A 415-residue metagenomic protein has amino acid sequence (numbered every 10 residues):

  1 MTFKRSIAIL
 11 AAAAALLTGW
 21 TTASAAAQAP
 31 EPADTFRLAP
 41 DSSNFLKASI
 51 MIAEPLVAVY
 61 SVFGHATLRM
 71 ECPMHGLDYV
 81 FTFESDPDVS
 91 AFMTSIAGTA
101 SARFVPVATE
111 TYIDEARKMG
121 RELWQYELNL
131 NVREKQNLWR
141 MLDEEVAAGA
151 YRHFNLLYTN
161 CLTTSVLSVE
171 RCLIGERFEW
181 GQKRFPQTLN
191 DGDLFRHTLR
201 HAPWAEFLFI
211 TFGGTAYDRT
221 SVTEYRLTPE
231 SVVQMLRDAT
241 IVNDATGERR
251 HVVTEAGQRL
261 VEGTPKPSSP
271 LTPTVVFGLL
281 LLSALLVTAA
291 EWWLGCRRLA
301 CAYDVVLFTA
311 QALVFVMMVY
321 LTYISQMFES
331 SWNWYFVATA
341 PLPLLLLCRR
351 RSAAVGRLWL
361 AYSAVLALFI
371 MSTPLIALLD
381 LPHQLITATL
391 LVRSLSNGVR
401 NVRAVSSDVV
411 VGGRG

Functional and structural regions predicted by a protein language model:
M1-F3: N-terminal secretory signal peptides that target proteins for export/translocation
L10-G19: Bacterial N-terminal signal peptides
A23-A29: Boundary at the C-terminal end of the N-terminal hydrophobic targeting segment
E31-K47: Short, Gly/Pro- and small/polar-rich lid/capping loops
S43-R121: Glycine-rich catalytic cores of cysteine/serine-nucleophile enzymes that process amide/ester linkages in cell-envelope
L56-V57, R121-N129, V146-L156: Second-shell loop/turn segments in exported
R133-L142: Short, charged, amphipathic alpha-helices and their helix-cap/turn boundaries
E144-G413: Activation targets extended, charge/polar-rich intrinsically disordered C-terminal tails
